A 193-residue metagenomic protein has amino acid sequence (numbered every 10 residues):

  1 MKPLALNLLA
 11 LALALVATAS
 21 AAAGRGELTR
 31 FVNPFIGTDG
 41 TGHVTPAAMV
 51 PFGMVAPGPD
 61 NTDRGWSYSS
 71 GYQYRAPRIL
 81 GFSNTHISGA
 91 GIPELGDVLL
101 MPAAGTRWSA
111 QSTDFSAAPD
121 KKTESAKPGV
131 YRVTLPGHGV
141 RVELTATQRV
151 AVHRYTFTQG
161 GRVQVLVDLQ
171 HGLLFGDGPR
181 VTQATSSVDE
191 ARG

Functional and structural regions predicted by a protein language model:
M1-L6: Positively charged n-region of N-terminal signal peptides that target proteins for export
N7-A17: Bacterial N-terminal signal peptides
A22-G193: Accessory carbohydrate-recognition regions in carbohydrate-active enzymes
